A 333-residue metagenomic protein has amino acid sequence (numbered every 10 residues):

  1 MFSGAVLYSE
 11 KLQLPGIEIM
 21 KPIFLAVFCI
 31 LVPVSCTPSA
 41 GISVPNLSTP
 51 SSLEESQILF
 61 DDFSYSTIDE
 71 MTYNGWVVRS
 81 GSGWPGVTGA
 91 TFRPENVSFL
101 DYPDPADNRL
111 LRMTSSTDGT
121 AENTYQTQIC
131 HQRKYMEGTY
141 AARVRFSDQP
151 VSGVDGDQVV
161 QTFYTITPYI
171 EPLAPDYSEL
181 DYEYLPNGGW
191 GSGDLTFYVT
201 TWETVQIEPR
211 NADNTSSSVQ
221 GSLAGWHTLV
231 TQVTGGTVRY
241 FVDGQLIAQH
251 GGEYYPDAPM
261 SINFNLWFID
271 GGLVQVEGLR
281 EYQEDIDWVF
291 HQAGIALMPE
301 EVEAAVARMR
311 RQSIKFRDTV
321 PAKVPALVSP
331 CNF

Functional and structural regions predicted by a protein language model:
F2-I19: Short, Lys/Arg-enriched N-terminal segments with co-localized hydrophobic residues within the first ~10-30 amino acids
L25-P33: Bacterial N-terminal signal peptides
G41-D157, Q161, T165-P168, F290-F333: Low-complexity, Ser/Thr/Pro/Gly-rich disordered linker/stalk regions
F63, Y140-A142, G225-V233, V238-Y240: Short tryptophan-centered beta-strand motifs in secreted/extracellular beta-sheet-rich domains of glycan-recognition
T72, G221, T237-F333: Aromatic sugar-binding interfaces of carbohydrate-active proteins
V159-D176, N187, Q245-L246: Short edge-strand/loop segments of extracellular domains
E171-T228: Glycine-aromatic-enriched beta-strand/loop faces of beta-sandwich-type recognition domains, especially lectin-like
